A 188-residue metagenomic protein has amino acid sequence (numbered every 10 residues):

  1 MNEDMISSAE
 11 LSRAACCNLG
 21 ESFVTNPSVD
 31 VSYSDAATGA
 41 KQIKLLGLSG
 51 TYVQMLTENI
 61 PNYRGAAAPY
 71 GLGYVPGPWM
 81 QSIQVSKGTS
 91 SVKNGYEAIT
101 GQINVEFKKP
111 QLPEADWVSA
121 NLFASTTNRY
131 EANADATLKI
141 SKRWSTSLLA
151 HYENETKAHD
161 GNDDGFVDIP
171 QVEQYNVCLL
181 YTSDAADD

Functional and structural regions predicted by a protein language model:
M1-M5, L11-N18, Y33-W79, K87-N104 (+1 more regions): Flexible, glycine/serine/threonine-rich loop segments and coil->beta-strand junctions that form periplasmic-facing
F23: Active-site-adjacent helical/loop segments in soluble small-molecule enzymes
N26: Acidic-histidine catalytic/liganding microenvironments
T38, A98, R129, V172-N176: Membrane-spanning beta-strands of outer-membrane beta-barrel proteins
G50, N62, K108, S125-R129 (+2 more regions): Structural signature of outer-membrane beta-barrel domains
Y52, P78, P113-A115, R129 (+2 more regions): Strand-connecting loop/turn motifs
S82, T89-N94, Q102, F107-L138 (+1 more regions): Short strand-turn segments of transmembrane beta-barrel domains in outer membranes, especially the first one or two
N104, L112-A115, D135-S183: Periplasmic-side early beta-strands and strand-to-turn transitions of outer-membrane beta-barrels
